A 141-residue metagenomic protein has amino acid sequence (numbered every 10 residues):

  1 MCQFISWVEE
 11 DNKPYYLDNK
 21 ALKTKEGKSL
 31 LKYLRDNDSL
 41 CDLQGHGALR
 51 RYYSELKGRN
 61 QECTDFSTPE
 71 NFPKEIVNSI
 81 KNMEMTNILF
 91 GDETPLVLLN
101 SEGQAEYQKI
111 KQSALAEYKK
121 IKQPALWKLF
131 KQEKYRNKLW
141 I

Functional and structural regions predicted by a protein language model:
M1-I141: Short, glycine-biased loop/turn motifs at secondary-structure junctions and in low-complexity Ser/Thr/Pro-rich termini
